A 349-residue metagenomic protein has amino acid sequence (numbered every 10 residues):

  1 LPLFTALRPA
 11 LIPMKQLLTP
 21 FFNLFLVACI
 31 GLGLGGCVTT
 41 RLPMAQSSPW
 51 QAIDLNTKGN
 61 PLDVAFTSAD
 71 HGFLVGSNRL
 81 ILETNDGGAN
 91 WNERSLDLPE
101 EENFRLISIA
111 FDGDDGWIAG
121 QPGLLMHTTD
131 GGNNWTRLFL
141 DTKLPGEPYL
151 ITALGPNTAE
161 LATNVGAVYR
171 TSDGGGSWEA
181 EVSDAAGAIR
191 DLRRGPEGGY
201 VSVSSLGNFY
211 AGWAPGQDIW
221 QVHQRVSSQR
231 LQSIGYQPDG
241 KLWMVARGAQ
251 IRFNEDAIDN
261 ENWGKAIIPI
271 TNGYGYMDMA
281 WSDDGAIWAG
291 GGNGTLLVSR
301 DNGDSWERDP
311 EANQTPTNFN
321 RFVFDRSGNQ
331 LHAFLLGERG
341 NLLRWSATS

Functional and structural regions predicted by a protein language model:
L1-F4, T19-P20, N254, T348: Short amphipathic alpha-helical "recognition" segments used for binding
L1-P13: N-terminal amphipathic/basic-hydrophobic helices that include classical n-h-c signal peptides and signal-anchor
P9, P20, Y236-Q237: Alpha-helical and His/Cys-centered functional microenvironments
M14-G35: Sec-dependent bacterial lipoprotein signal peptides
C37-S349: Residue-level hotspots at or immediately adjacent to binding/recognition sites across diverse folds
